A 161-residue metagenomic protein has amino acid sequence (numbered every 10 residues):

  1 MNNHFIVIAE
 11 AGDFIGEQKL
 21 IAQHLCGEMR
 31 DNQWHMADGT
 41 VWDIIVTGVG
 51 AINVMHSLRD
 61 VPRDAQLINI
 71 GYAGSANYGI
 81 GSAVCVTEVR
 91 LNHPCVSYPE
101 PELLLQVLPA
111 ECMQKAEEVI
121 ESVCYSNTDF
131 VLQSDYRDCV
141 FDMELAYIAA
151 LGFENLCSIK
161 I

Functional and structural regions predicted by a protein language model:
M1-I6: Extreme N-terminal starter segment of soluble prokaryotic enzymes
V7-A9, I70: Short hydrophobic segments within beta-strands
A9-F14, T128: Short polar catalytic/cofactor-binding loops
D13-Q18, N53: Short N-terminal binding/cap micro-motifs at the start of the first secondary-structure element
Q18-L25: Catalytic-core regions of glycoside hydrolase
E28-I161: Glycine-rich phosphate- or other oxyanion-binding loops that anchor nucleotides, phosphorylated ligands
